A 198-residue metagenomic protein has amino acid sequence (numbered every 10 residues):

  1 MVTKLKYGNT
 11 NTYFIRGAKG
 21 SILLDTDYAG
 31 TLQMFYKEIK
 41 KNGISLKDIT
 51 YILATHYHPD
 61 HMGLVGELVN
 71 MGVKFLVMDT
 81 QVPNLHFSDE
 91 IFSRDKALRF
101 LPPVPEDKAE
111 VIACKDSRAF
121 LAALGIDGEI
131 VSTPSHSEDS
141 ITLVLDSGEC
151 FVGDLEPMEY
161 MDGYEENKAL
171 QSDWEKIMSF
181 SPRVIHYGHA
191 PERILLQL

Functional and structural regions predicted by a protein language model:
M1-N42, I141-L155: Conserved beta-strand hairpin/beta-sheet module of binuclear metal-dependent hydrolase folds, prominently
G17, F87-E90, Y164, Q197-L198: Short aromatic-enriched loop/helix-cap "lid" or pocket-rim segments at secondary-structure transitions that line
I22-L24, L53, F75, E149-F151 (+1 more regions): Residue-level marker for buried hydrophobic side chains located in beta-strands that build the well-ordered beta-sheet
A29-G30, D127-Q197: Metallo-beta-lactamase
T31-L32, K40-C114: Active-site HxH/HxHxD metal-binding segment of metal-dependent hydrolases
F35-E38, L64, L170-K176: A general structural detector for well-ordered alpha-helical segments in enzyme core domains, enriched
N42-K47, A123-I126, F180: Glycine-rich phosphate-binding loop signature in dinucleotide/nucleotide-binding domains
P102-S135: Internal catalytic-core helix/loop-beta-alpha segment that presents or stabilizes conserved functional determinants
